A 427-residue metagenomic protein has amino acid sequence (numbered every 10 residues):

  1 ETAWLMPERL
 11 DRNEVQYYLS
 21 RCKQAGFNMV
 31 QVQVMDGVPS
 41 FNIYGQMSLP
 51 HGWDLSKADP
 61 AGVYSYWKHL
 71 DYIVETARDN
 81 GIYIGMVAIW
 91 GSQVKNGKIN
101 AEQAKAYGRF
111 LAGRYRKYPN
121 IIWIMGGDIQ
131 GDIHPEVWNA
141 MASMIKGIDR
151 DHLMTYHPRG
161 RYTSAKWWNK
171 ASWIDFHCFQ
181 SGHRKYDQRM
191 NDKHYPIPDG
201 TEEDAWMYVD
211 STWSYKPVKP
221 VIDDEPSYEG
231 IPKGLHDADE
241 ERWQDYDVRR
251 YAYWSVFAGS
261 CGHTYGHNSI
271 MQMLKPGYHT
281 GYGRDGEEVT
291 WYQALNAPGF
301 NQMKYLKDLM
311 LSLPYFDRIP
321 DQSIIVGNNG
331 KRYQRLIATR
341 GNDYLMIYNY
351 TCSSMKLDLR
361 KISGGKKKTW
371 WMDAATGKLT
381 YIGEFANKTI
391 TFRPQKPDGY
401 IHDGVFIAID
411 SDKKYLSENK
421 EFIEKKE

Functional and structural regions predicted by a protein language model:
E1-Q188, D199, E203-D204: Active-site mouth of glycoside hydrolases
S20, R114-R116, G147, W167-K170 (+6 more regions): Generic structural signal for beta-strand residues in well-ordered domains
Q31, Y44, H51, I222-D223 (+2 more regions): Structured core elements
G85, E102-L111, E240-W243, G281-D285 (+1 more regions): Short, electropositive alpha-helical surface patch
G127-M273, R284-E287, Q293: Extracellular glycoside hydrolase catalytic/binding regions
P217-V221, Y228-P232, Q244, V248-G383 (+1 more regions): Aromatic- and carboxylate-lined catalytic core of secreted/periplasmic carbohydrate-active enzymes
